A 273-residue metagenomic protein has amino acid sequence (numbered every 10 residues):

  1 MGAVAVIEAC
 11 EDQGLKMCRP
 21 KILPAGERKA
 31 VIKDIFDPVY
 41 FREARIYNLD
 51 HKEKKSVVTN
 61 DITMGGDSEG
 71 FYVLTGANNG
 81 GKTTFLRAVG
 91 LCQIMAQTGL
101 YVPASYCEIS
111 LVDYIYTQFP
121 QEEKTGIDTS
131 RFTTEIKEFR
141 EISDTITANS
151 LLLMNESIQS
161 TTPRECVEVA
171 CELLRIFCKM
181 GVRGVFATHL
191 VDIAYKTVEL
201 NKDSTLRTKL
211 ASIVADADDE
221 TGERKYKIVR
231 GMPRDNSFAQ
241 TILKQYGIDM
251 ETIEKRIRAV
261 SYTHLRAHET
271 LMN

Functional and structural regions predicted by a protein language model:
M1-R42: Conserved P-loop NTPase architecture
V31-R266: ATPase nucleotide-binding head domains, primarily ABC-like/P-loop NTPase cores
A267-M272: A short, hydrophobic C-terminal helix/tail in secreted or cell-surface proteins
